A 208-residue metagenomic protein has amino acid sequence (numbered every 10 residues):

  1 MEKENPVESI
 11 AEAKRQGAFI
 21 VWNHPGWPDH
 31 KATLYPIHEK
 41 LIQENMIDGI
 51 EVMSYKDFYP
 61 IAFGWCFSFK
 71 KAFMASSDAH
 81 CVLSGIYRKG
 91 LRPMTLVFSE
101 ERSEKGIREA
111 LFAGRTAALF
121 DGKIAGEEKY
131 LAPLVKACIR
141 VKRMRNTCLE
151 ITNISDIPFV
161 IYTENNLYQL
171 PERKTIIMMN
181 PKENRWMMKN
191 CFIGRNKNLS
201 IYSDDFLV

Functional and structural regions predicted by a protein language model:
M1-N5: Divalent metal-binding segments
V7-V21, F63-F69: Surface-exposed amphipathic alpha-helices with a cationic face
K14, H24, H80: Histidine-centered active-site/metal-ligand motif
G17-A32: Aromatic-lined carbohydrate-recognition surfaces of secreted/lumenal glycan-active proteins
H30-V208: Charged catalytic cores and adjacent phosphate/nucleic-acid-binding surfaces used for phosphate/nucleic-acid chemistry
